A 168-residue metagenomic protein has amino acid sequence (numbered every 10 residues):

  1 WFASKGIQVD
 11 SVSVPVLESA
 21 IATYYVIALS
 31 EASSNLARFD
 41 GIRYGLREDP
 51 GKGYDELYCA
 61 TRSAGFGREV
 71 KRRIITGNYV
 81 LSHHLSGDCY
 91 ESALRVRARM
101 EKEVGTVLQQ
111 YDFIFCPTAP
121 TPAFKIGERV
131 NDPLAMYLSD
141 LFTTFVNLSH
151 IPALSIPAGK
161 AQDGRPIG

Functional and structural regions predicted by a protein language model:
W1, A32, M100: Short phosphate-engaging motifs
W1-V9: Short helix-loop-beta junction
K5, V26, S33, D40-Y44: Fe-S-dependent hydro-lyases/dehydratases of central metabolism
Q8-V9, A20-I21, A28, R38 (+1 more regions): Glycine-rich, small-residue loops and helix-cap segments that act as flexible hinges at active-site edges
